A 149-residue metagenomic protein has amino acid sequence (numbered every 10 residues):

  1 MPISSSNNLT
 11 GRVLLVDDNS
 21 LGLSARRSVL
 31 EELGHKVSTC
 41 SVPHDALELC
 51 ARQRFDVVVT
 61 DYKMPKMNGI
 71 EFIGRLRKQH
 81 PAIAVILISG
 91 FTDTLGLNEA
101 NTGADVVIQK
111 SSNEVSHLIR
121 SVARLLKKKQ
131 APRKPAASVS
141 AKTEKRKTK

Functional and structural regions predicted by a protein language model:
M1-R12, S116-K149: Non-catalytic signal-transmission and effector/linker regions of two-component phosphorelay proteins
S20-S38: Two-component/phosphorelay signaling modules centered on CheY-like receiver
S41-D45, N68-E71: Acidic catalytic/metal-coordinating carboxylates
E48, I70-A82: Short amphipathic alpha-helix used as the core "switch/output" element in two-component signaling
Q53-V59: Active-site beta3 strand of CheY-like receiver
D61, S89: Active-site residues of response regulator receiver
M64: Receiver (REC) domain active-site loop signature in two-component systems and cognate sites in sensor histidine kinases
